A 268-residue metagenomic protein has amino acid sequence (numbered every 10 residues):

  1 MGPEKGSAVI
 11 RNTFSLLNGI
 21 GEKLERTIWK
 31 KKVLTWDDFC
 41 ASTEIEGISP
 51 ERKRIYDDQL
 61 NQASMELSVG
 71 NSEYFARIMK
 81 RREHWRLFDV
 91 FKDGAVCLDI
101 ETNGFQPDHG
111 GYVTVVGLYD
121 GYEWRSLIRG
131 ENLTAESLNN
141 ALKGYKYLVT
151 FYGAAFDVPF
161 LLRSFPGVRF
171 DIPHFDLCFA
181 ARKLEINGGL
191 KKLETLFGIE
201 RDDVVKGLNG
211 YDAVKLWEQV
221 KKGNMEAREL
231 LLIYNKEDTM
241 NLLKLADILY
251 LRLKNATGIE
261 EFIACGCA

Functional and structural regions predicted by a protein language model:
M1-K92: N-terminal accessory regions of nucleic-acid-interacting proteins
K32, F165, L249: Active-site catalytic pocket residues across diverse enzymes, especially alpha/beta-hydrolases
T35, T134, F156-D157, D238-N241: Short phosphate-engaging motifs
A76-Y147: Conserved RNase H-like, two-metal-ion catalytic cores of nucleic-acid enzymes
D99-E101, D157, D176, D238: Acidic active-site catalytic centers that drive phospho-/nucleotidyl reactions and related ester hydrolyses
H109-G110, L161-R163, D247: Short amphipathic alpha-helical segments
V115-E200: Conserved DEDDh/DEDDy metal-dependent 3′-5′ exonuclease domain
G198-G266: Acidic, Mg2+-coordinating catalytic module of metal-dependent nucleases/exonucleases that use a two-metal-ion mechanism
